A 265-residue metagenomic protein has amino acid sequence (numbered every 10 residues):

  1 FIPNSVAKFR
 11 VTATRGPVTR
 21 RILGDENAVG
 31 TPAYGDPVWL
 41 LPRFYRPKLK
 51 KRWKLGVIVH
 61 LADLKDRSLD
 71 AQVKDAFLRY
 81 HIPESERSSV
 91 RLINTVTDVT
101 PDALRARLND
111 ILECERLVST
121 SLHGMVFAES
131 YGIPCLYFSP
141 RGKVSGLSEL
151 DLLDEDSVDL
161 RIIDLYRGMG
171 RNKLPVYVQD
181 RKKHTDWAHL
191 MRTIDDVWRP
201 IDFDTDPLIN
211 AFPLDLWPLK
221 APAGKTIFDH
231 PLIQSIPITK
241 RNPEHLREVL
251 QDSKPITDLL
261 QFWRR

Functional and structural regions predicted by a protein language model:
F1-R265: Active-site anion-handling motifs in enzyme catalytic cores
